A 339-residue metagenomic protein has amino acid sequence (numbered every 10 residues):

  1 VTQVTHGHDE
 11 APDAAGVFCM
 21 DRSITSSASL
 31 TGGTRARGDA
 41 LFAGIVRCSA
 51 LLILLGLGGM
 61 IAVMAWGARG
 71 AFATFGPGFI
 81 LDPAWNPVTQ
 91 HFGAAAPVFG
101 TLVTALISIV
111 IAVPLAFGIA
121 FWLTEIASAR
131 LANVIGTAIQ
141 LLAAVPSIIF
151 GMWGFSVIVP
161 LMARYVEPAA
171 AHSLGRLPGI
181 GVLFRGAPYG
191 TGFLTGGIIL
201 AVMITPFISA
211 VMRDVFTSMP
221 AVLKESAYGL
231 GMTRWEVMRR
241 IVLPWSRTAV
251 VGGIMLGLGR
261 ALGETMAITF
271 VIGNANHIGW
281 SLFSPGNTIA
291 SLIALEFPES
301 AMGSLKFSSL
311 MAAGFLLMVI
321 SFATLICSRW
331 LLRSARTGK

Functional and structural regions predicted by a protein language model:
V1-A50, S328-K339: Transmembrane alpha-helical segments of polytopic membrane transport and secretion proteins
S27-I45, A65-S108, S128-A129, G186 (+1 more regions): Periplasmic/extracellular loop-to-transmembrane helix junction in inner-membrane transport proteins
A73-F92, G151-V202: Membrane-interfacial helix termini and adjacent extracytoplasmic/periplasmic loops of multi-pass transporters
F99, V103-I111, L115, I119 (+4 more regions): Hydrophobic alpha-helical transmembrane segments of multipass integral membrane proteins, especially permease/channel
S108-I139, M152, S328-T337: Transmembrane-helix boundary motif in ABC transporter permease subunits
L141, V145, I149, I208-V215 (+3 more regions): Transmembrane alpha-helices
R185, I268-M318: Interhelical loop and adjacent transmembrane-helix boundary motif in polytopic membrane transport permeases
A210-T217, A221, Y228, P298 (+1 more regions): C-terminal transmembrane helix and the adjacent membrane-cytosol boundary/short C-terminal tail of inner/organellar
